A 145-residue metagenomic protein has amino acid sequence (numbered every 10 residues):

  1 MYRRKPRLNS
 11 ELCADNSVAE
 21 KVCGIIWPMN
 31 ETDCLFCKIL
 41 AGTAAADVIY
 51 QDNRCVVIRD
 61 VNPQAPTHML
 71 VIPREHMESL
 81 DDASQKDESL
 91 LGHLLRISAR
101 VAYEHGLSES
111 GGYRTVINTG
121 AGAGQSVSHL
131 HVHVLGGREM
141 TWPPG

Functional and structural regions predicted by a protein language model:
R3-R7: Basic polycationic patches enriched in arginine
S17-G145: HIT superfamily nucleotide-processing domains
